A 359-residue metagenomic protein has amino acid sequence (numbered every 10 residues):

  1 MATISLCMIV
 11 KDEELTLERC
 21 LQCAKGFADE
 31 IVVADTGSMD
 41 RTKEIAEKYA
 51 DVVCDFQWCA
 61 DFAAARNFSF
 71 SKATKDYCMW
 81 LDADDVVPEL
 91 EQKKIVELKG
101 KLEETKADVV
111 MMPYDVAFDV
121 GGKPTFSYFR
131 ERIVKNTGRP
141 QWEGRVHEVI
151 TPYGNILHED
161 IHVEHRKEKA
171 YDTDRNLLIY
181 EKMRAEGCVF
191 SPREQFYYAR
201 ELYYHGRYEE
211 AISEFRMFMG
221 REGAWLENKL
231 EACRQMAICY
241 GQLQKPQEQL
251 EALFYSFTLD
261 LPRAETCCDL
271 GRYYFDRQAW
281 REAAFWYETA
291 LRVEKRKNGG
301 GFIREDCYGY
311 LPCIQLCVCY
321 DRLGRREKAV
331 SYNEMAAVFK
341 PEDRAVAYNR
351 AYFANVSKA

Functional and structural regions predicted by a protein language model:
M1-C23: N-proximal low-complexity "stem/linker" segments adjacent to membrane-targeting elements
A2-T3, A63-F70, V87-G223: Catalytic-site signature of metal-activated, phosphate-bearing donor transferases, centered on the GT-A/GT-A-like
L15-E18, D40-Y49: Acidic helix N-cap motif at the loop->helix transition within catalytic regions of sugar-transfer enzymes
C23, F27, D35-I45, W58 (+1 more regions): A conserved acidic beta->alpha catalytic loop
E44-F68, K72: Conserved donor nucleotide-binding strand/loop of the catalytic core
F70, K75-P88: Short beta-strand-to-loop acidic/aromatic patch adjacent to the donor-nucleotide binding site
